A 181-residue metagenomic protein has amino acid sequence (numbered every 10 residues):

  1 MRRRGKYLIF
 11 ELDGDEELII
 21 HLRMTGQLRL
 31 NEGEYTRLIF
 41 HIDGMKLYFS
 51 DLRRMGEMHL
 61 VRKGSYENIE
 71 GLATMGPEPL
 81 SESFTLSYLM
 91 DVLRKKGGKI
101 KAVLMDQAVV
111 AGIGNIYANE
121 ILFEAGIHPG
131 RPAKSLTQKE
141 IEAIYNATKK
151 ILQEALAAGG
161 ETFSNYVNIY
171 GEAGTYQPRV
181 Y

Functional and structural regions predicted by a protein language model:
M1-Y181: Structured catalytic/nucleic-acid-binding cores of DNA maintenance enzymes
